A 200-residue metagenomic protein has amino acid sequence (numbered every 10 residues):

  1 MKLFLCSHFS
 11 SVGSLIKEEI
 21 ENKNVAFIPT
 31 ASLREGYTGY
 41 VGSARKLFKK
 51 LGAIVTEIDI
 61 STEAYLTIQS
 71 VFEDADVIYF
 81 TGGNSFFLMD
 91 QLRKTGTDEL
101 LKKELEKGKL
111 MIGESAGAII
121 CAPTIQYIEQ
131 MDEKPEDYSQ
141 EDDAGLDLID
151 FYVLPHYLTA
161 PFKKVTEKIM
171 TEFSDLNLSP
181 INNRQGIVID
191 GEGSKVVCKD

Functional and structural regions predicted by a protein language model:
M1-V77, T81: N-terminal beta1-alpha1 cap of cysteine-dependent amidohydrolase-like domains
G13, E35, L88-M89, C121-A122 (+1 more regions): Glycine/Thr-rich phosphate-binding loops of Rossmann-like dinucleotide-binding domains
L33, G83-F86, G117, L158: Short glycine-rich anion-binding loops that position phosphate/pyrophosphate groups of nucleotides and phosphorylated
S85-K94: Glycine/threonine-rich flexible loop motifs
F86, A118-C121, G186-V188: Short, active-site-adjacent cap segments at secondary-structure transitions
T97-T159: Class I SAM-dependent methyltransferase SAM-binding "motif I" and its flanking Rossmann-like core
A144-I149, V153-G191, V197: Conserved anion/nucleotide-ligand pocket segment
